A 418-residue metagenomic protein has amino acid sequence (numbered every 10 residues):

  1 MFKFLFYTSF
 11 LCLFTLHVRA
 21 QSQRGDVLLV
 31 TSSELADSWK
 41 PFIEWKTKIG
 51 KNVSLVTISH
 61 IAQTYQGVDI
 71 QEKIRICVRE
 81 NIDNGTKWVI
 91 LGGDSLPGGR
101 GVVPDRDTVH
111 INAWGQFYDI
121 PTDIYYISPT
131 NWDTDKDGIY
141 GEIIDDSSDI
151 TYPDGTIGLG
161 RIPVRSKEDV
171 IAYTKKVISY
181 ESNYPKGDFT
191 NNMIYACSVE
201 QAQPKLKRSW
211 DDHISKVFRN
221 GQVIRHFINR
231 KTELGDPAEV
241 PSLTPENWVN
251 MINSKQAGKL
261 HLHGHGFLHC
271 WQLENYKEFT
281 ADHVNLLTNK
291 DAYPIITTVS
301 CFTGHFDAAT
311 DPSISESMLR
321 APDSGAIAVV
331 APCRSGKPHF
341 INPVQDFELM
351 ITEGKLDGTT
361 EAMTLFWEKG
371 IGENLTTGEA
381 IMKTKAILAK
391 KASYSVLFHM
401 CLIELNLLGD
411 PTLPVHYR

Functional and structural regions predicted by a protein language model:
M1-S22: Bacterial Sec-dependent N-terminal signal peptides
Q21-R418: Cysteine-dependent hydrolase recognition
